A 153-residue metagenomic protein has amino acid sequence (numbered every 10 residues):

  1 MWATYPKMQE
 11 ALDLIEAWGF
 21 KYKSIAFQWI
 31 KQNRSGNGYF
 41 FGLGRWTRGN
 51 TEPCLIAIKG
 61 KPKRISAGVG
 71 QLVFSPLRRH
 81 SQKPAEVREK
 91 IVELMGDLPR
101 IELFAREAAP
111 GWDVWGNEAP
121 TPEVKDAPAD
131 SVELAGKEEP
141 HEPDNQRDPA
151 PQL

Functional and structural regions predicted by a protein language model:
M1-L153: Class I S-adenosyl-L-methionine
